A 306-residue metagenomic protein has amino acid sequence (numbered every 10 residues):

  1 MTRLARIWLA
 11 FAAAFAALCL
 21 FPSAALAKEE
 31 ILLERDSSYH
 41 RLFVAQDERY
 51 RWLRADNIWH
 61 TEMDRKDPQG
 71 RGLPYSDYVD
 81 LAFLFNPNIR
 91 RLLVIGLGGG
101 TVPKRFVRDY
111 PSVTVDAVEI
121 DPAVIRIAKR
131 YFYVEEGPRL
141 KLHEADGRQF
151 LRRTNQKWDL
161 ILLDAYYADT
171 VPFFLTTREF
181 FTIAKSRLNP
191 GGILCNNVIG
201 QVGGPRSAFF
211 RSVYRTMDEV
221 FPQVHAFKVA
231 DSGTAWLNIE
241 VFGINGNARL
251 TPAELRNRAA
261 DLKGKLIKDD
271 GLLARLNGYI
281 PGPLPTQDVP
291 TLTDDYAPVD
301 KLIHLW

Functional and structural regions predicted by a protein language model:
T2-A12: Bacterial N-terminal signal peptides that target proteins for export
F15-A24: C-terminal segment of classical bacterial N-terminal signal peptides
A27-T61, H225-W306: Soluble small-group transferase modules, centered on the S-adenosyl donor enzyme superfamily
R35, Q46, G70-C195, G203-F210 (+1 more regions): The AdoMet/dcAdoMet-binding core of the Class I SAM-like
D56-R65, L194-N197: Acidic/histidine-rich, surface-exposed loop or edge segments in extracytoplasmic proteins
K185-P252: C-terminal substrate-binding/active-site "lid" region of AdoMet-derived donor-dependent transferases
